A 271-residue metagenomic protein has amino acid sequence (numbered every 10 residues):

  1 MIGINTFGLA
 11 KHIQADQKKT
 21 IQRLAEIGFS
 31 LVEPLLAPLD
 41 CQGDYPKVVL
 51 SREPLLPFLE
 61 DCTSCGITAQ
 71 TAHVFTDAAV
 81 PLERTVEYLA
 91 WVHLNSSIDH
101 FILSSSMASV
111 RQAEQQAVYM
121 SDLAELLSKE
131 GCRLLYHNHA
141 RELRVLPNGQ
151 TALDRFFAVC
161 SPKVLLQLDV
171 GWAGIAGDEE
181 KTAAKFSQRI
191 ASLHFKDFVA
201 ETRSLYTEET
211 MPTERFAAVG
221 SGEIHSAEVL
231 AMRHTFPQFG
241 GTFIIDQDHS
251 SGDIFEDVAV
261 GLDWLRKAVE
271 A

Functional and structural regions predicted by a protein language model:
M1-S96, L165, A268-A271: N-terminal pre-domain/capping segments
I4-T6, P34, L103, Y136 (+3 more regions): Conserved beta-strand positions
L9-D16, L35-E53, F75-R84, S106-Q115 (+4 more regions): Acidic-and-aromatic substrate-binding clefts and catalytic sites of carbohydrate-active enzymes
F29, S97-I98, I190, Q238-G240: A structural motif
L31, D61-T68, V74-L165, F255: Active-site acidic/histidine proton-transfer and metal-coordination neighborhood in alpha/beta enzyme cores
L31, L127-E223: Acidic/histidine-rich catalytic cores of soluble enzymes
T210-M211, R215, V219-R233, G241-D246: H/E-rich (His + Asp/Glu) clusters that bind or coordinate divalent metals
I254-A271: C-terminal helical cap(s) of enzyme catalytic domains, especially alpha/beta-barrels
